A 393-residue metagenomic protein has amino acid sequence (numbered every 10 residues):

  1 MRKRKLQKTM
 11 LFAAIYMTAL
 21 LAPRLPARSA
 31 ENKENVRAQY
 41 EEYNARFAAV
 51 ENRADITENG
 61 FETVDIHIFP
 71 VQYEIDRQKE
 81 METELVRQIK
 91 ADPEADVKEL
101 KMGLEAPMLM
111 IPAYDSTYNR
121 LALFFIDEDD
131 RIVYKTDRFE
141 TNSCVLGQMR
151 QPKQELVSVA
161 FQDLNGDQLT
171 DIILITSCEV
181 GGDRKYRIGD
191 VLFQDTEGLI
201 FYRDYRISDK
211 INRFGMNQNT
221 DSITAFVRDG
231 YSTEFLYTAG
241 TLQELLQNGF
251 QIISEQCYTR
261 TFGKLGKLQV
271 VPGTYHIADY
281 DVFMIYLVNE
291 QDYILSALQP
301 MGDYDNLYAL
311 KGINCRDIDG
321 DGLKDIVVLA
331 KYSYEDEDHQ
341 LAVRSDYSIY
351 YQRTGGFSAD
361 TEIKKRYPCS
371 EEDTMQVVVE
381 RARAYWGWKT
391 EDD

Functional and structural regions predicted by a protein language model:
M1-A38: Gram-positive cell-envelope targeting signals
S29-L164, L169-I318, L323-D393: Beta-propeller-forming repeat regions
